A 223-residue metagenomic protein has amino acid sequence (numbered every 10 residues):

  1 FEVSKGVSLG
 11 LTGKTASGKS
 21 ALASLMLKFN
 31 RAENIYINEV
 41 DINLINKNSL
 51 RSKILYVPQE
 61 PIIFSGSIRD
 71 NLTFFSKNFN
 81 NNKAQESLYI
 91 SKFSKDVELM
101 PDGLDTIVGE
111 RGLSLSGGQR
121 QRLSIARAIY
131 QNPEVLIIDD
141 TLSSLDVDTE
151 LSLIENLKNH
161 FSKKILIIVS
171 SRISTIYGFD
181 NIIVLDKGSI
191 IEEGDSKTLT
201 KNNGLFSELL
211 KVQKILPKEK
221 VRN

Functional and structural regions predicted by a protein language model:
E2, A32, S94-L123, T141 (+2 more regions): ABC-fold ATPase nucleotide-binding domain signature/coupling loops
T12-K14: The feature captures the beta-strand-to-loop junction immediately N-terminal to the Walker
M26-K28: Helix-to-loop junction immediately C-terminal to a conserved catalytic motif
N34-S49, L151: ABC ATPase NBD Q-loop/coupling interface
Y36, L44, R69-E110, E155 (+1 more regions): ABC ATPase nucleotide-binding domain helical subdomain, centered on the C-loop/LSGGQ "ABC signature"
Y130-E134: A short, proline-enriched helix->beta-strand linker immediately N-terminal to the Walker B motif in ABC-type P-loop
L136-D140: Catalytic Walker B motif of ABC-type/P-loop ATPase nucleotide-binding domains
E155, Y177-N223: C-terminal portion of ABC ATPase nucleotide-binding domains
